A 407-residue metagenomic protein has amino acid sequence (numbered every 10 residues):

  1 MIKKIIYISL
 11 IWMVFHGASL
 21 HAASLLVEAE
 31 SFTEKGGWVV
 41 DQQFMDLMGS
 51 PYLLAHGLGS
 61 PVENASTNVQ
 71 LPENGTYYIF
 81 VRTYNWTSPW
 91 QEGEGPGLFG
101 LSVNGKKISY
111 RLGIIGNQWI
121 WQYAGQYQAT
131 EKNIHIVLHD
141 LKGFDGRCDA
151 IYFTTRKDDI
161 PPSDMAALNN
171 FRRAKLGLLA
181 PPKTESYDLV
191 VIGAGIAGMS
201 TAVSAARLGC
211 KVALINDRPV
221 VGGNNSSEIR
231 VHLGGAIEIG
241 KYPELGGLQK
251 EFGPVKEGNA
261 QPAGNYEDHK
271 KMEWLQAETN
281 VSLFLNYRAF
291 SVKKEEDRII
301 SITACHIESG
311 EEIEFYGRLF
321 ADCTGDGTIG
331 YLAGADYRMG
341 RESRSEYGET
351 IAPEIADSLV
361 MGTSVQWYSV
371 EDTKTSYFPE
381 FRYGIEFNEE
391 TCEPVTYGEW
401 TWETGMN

Functional and structural regions predicted by a protein language model:
M1-I5: Positively charged n-region of N-terminal signal peptides that target proteins for export
I8-G17: Bacterial N-terminal signal peptides
A22-P182: Extracytoplasmic
W90-G93, C148-A150, P162-M165, A202-S204 (+5 more regions): Short, solvent-exposed loop/turn and secondary-structure capping segments
L178-K183, N224, N286, S301 (+1 more regions): Flavin (FAD/FMN)-binding glycine-rich loop and adjacent Rossmann-like elements that form
K183-G195: Beta1/beta-strand and adjacent pyrophosphate-binding region of the FAD-binding site in flavoprotein oxidoreductases
G198: N-terminal Rossmann-fold NAD(P) dinucleotide-binding loop
S204, C210-K211, N216-R298, R338 (+1 more regions): Conserved N-terminal/central alpha/beta ligand/cofactor-binding core
